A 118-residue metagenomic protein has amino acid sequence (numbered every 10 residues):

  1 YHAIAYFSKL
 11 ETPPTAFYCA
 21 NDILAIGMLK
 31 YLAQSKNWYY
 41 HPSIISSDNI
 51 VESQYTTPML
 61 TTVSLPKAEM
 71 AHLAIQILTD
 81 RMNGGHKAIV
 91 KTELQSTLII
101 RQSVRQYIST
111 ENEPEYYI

Functional and structural regions predicted by a protein language model:
Y1, A5-Y117: Flexible loop/turn connectors
